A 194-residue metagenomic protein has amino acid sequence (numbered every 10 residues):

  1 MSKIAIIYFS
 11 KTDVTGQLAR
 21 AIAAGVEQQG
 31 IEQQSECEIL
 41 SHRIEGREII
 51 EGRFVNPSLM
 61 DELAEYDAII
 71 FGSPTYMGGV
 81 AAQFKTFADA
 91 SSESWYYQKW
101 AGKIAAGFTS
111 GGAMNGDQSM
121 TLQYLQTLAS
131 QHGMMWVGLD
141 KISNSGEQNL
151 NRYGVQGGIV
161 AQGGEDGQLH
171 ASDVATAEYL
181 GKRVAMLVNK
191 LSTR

Functional and structural regions predicted by a protein language model:
M1-W100, I159-R194: N-terminal beta1-alpha1-beta2 submodule of the flavodoxin-like/Rossmannoid cofactor-binding fold
I104-N151: Short, glycine-/small-residue-rich phosphate/pyrophosphate-handling segment
Q123, V155, A171: Glycine-rich phosphate-binding loop at the start of an alpha helix
N149-Q162: Active-site-proximal catalytic alpha-helix in oxidoreductases
